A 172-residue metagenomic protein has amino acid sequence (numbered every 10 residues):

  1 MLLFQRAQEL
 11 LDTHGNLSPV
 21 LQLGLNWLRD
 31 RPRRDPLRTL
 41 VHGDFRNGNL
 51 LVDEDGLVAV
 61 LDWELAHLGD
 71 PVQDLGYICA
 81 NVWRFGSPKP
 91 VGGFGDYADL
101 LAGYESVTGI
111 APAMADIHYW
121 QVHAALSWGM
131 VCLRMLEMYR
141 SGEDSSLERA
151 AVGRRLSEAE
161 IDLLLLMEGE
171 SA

Functional and structural regions predicted by a protein language model:
M1-G43, E54, S106-G109: An alpha-helical support segment within catalytic cores of ATP-dependent transferases
D44, D62: Conserved catalytic-loop position in the HRD/HxD motif
G48-L50: Hydrophobic residue at the +6 position relative to the catalytic HRD Asp in the kinase catalytic loop
V52-V58: Active-site beta-strand-loop-beta-strand hairpin of nuclease catalytic cores that positions key catalytic residues
V72-G109, H123-S141: Active-site activation/catalytic loop segments of kinase-like enzymes and analogous catalytic loops in related
A111-H123: All-alpha amphipathic helical-bundle segments outside canonical DNA-binding/catalytic cores that form hydrophobic
S141, S146, A150-A172: Regulatory N- and C-terminal appendages and interdomain linkers associated with kinase/kinase-like NTP transferase
